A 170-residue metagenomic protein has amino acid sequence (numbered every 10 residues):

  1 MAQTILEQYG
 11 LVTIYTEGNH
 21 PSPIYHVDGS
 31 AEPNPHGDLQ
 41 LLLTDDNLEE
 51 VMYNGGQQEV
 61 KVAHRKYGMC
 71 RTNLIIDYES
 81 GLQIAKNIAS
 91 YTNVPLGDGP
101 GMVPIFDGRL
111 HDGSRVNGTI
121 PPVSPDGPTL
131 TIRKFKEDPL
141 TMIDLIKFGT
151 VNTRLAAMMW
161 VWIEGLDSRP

Functional and structural regions predicted by a protein language model:
M1-D98: N-terminal accessory targeting/assembly segments
D38, R169-P170: Short amphipathic alpha-helical segments at helix boundaries and their inter-helical linkers
Y53-S168: P-loop NTP-binding catalytic core
